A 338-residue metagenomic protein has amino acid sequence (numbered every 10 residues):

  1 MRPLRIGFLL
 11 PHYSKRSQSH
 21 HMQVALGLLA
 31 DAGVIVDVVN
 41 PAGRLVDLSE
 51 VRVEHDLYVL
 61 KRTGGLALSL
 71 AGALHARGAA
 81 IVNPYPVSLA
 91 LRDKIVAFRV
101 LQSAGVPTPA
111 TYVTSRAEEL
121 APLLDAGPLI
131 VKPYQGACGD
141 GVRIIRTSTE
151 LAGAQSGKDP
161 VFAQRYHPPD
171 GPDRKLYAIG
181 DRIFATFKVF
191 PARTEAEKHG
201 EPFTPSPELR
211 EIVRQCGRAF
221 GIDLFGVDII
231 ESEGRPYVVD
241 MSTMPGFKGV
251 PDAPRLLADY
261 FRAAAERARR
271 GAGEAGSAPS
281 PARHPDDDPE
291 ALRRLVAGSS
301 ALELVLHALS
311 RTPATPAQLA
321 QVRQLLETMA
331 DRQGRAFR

Functional and structural regions predicted by a protein language model:
R5, H12-A110, E119: Conserved N-proximal alpha/beta basic substrate-recognition cap immediately N-terminal to, or forming the N-lobe
L9-P11, I179: Short hydrophobic segments within beta-strands
T63-G65, Q135-G136, M244: Short glycine-rich anion-binding loops that position phosphate/pyrophosphate groups of nucleotides and phosphorylated
P109-L129: Rossmann-like NAD(P)H-binding beta-loop-alpha module
L129, F162, F184-A185, F225 (+1 more regions): Protein kinase-like catalytic core scaffold
D140-F220: Phosphate-binding site of ATP-dependent enzymes
R193-V238, S242, V250-R269, G273: A long amphipathic alpha-helix within ATP-dependent nucleotide-binding catalytic cores
P279-A317, T328: Charged/polar low-complexity intrinsically disordered segments, enriched in acidic residues
